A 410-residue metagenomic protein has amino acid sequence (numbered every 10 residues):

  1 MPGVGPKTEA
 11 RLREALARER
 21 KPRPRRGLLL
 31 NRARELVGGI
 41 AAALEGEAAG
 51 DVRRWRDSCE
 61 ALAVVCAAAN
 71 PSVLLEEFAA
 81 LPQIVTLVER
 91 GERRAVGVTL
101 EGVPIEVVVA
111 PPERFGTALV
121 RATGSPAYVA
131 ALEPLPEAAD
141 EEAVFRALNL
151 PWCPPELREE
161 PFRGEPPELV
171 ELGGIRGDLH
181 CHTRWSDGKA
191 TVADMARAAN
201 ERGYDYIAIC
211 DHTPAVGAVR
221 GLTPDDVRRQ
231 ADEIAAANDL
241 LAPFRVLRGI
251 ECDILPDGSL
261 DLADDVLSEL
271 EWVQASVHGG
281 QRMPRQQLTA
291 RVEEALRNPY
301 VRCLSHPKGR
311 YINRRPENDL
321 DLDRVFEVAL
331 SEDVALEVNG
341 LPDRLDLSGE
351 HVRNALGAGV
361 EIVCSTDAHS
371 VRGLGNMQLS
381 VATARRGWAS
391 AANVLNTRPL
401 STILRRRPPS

Functional and structural regions predicted by a protein language model:
M1-A41, V88: Alpha-helical interaction/regulatory segments in DNA maintenance proteins
G3, A48, A122, S186: Short glycine/serine/threonine-biased micro-segments
K7, V52, A190: Gly/Ser/Thr-rich beta-alpha loop segments that engage phosphate groups in nucleotides
V37-L44, L132-P136: Alpha-helix C-terminal capping segments
L44-R53: Short gly/ser-rich loop at a beta-strand->alpha-helix junction or flexible surface loop bordering the NTP-binding
V52, C252-I254: Hydrophobic pocket-lining residues within nucleotide cofactor-binding pockets
W55-T183, K189-G203, I207-I209, P214-F244 (+1 more regions): Charged catalytic cores and adjacent phosphate/nucleic-acid-binding surfaces used for phosphate/nucleic-acid chemistry
G249-C252, L379: Active-site catalytic microenvironments in core metabolic enzymes, especially phosphate/sugar-handling
